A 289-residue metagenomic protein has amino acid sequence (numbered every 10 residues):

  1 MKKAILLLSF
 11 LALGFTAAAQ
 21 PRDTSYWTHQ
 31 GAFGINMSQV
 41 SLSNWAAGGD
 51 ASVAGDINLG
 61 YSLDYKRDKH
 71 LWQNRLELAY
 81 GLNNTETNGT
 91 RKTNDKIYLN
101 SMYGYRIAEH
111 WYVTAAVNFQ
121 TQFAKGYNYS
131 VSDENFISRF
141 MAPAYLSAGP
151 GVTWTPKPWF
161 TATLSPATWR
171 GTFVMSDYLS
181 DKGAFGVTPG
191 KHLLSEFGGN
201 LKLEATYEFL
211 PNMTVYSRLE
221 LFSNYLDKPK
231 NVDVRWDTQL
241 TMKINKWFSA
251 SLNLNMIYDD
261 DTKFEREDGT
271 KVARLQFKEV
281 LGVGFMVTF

Functional and structural regions predicted by a protein language model:
D23-Q39, H70-W72: Transmembrane beta-strand segments of Gram-negative outer membrane beta-barrel proteins
G31, I35-M37, I57-Y65, L99-Y105 (+8 more regions): Residues on the lipid-exposed face of transmembrane beta-strands in outer-membrane beta-barrel proteins
I35-S41, R67-K69, L78-N84, F119-K125 (+4 more regions): Transmembrane beta-strands of outer-membrane beta-barrel pores
N44-G49, N84-G89, S132-S138, F185-K191 (+2 more regions): Extracellular loop and loop/strand-boundary signature of outer-membrane beta-barrel proteins
H70-W72, H110-V113, W159-A162, N212-V215 (+1 more regions): Repeated loop/turn-to-beta-strand initiation elements of outer-membrane beta-barrel proteins
K92-G198: Outer-membrane pore/translocation modules
S165, W169-D237, K243: Outer-membrane beta-barrel transmembrane domain signature
L275-F289: Outer-membrane beta-barrel "beta-signal"
